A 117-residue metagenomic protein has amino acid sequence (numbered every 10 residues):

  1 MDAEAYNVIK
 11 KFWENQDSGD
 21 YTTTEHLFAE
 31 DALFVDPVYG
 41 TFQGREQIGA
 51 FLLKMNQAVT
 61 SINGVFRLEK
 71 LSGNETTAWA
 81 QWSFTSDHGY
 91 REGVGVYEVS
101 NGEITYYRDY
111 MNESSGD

Functional and structural regions predicted by a protein language model:
M1-H26, E30: Short, low-complexity N-terminal intrinsically disordered segments enriched in polar/charged residues
F12, F28, G40, A50-F51: A generic structured-segment signal
F12-N15, V35, T85: Alpha-helix C-capping/helix-to-loop hinge sites
D17, G49-D117: A beta-strand edge to alpha-helix "cap/lid" segment located at domain peripheries
L33-Q43, Q57-A58: A short gly/proline-enriched turn/hairpin at secondary-structure junctions
